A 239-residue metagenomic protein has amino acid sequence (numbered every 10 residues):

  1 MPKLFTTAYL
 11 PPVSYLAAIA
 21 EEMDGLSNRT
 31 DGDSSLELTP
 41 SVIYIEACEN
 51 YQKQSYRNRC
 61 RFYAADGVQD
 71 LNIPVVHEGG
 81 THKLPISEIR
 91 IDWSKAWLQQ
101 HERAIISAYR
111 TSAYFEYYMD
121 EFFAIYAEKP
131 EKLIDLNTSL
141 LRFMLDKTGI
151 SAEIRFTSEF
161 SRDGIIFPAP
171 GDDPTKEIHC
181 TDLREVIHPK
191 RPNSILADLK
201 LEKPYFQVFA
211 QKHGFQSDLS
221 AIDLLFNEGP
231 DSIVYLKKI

Functional and structural regions predicted by a protein language model:
M1-I239: Residues lining hydrophobic/aromatic ligand-binding pockets adjacent to catalytic sites
